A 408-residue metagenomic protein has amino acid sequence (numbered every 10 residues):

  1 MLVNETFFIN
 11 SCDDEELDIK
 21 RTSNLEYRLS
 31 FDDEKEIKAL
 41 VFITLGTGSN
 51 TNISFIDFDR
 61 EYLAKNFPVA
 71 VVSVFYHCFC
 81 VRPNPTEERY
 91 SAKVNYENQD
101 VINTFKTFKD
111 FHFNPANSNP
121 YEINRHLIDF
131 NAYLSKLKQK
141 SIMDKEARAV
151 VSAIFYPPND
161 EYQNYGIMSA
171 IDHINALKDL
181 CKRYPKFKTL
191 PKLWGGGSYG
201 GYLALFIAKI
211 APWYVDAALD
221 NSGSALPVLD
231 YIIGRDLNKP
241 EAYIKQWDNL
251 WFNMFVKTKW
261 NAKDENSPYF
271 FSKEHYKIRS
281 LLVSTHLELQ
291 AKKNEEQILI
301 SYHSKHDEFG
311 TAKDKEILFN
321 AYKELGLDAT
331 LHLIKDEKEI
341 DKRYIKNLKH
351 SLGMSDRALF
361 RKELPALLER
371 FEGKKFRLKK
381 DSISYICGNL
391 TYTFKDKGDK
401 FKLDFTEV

Functional and structural regions predicted by a protein language model:
M1-A39, V408: A domain-start/cap signature at the N-terminus of enzymes
E26-S135: Short, surface-exposed "cap/lid" segments of acyl-processing enzymes
E34-K35, I244-V408: Serine-hydrolase catalytic core
C80-N84, S224-I232, D341: A short beta-to-alpha transition loop/helix N-cap that caps and shapes the active-site region
K93-Y184: Alpha/beta-hydrolase active-site loop
K186-S198: Alpha/beta-hydrolase fold nucleophile elbow
G196-F206: Glycine-rich nucleophile elbow surrounding the catalytic serine of serine-hydrolase chemistry
K209-K273: Hydrolase active-site cap/lid region
